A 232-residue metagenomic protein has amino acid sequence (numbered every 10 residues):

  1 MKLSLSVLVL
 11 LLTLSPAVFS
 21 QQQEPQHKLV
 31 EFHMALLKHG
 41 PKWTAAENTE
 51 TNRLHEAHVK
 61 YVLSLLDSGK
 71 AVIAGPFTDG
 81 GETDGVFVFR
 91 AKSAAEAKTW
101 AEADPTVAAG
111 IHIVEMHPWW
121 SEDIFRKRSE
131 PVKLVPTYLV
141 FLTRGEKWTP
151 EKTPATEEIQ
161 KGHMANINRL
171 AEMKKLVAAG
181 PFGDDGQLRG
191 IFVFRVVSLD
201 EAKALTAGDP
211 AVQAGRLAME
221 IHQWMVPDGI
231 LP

Functional and structural regions predicted by a protein language model:
M1-L8: Bacterial N-terminal signal peptides that target proteins for export
L14-S15: N-terminal signal peptide c-region/cleavage motif recognized by signal peptidases
Q21-P232: Conserved, structured core segments of small domains
